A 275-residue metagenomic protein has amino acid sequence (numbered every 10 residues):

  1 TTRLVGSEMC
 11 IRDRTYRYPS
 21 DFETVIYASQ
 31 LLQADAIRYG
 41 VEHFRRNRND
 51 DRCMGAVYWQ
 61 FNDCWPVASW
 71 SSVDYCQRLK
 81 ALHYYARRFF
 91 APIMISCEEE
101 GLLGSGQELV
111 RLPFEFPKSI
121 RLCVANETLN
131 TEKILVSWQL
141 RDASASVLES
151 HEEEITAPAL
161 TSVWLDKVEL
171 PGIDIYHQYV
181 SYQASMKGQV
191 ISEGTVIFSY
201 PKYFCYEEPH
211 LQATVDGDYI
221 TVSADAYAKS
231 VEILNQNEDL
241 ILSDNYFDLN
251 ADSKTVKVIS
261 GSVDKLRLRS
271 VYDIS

Functional and structural regions predicted by a protein language model:
T1-I11: Single conserved hydrophobic/aromatic residue that forms the stacking wall/gate of nucleotide- or nucleobase-binding
S20-Q33, W70-Y75: The substrate-binding groove and active-site-proximal loops of carbohydrate-active enzymes, especially glycoside
Q33-S69: Substrate-binding cleft of secreted/luminal carbohydrate-active enzymes
R87-I134, Y200-A224: Surface beta-strand/loop "capping" patches
C123-V124, V163-P209, G261-S275: Terminal connector regions
E132-V136, A228-E232, D264-L266: Short beta-strand/loop motifs in extracellular/secreted proteins, especially within beta-sandwich accessory domains
I134-Q178, E238-D264: Intrinsically disordered, low-complexity Pro/Gly/Ser/Thr-rich segments with frequent PxxP/GP/PP motifs and embedded
E207-A251, T255-I259, V271: C-terminal accessory/binding modules appended to enzymatic or scaffolding proteins
